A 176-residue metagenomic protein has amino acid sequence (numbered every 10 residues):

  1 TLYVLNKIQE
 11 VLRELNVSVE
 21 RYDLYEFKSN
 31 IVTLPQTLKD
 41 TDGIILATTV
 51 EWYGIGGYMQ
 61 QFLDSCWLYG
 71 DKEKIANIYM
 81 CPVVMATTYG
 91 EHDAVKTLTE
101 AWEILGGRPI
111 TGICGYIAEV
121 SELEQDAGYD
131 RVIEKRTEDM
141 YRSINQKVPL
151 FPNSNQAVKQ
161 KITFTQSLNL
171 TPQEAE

Functional and structural regions predicted by a protein language model:
T1-D71, R131-E176: N-terminal beta1-alpha1-beta2 submodule of the flavodoxin-like/Rossmannoid cofactor-binding fold
A76-Y129: Short, glycine-/small-residue-rich phosphate/pyrophosphate-handling segment
